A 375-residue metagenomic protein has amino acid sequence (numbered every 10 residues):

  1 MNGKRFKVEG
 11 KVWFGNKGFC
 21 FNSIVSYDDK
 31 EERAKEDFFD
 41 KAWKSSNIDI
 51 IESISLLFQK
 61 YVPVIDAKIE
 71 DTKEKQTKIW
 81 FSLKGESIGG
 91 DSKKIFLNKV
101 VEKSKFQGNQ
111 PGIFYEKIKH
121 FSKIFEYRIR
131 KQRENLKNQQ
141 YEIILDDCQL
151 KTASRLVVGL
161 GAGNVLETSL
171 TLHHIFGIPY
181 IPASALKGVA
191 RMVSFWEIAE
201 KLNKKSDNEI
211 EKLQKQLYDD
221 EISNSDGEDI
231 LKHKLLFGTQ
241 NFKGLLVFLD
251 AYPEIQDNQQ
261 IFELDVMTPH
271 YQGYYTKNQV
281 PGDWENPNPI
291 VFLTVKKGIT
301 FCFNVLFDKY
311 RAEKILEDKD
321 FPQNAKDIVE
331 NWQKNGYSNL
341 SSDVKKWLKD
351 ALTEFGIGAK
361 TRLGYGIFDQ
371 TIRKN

Functional and structural regions predicted by a protein language model:
M1-N375: Basic, Gly/Ser/Thr-rich N-terminal segments that form RNA-phosphate-binding interfaces in CRISPR RAMP
